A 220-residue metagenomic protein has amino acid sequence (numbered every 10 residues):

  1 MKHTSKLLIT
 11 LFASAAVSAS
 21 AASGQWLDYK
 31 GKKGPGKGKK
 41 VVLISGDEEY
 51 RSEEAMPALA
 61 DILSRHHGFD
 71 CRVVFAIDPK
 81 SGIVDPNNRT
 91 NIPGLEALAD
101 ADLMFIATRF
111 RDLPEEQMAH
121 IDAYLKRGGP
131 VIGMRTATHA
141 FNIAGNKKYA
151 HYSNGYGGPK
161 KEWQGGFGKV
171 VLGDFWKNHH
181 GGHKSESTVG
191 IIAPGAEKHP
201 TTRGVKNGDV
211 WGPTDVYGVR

Functional and structural regions predicted by a protein language model:
M1-I9: Bacterial N-terminal signal peptides that target proteins for export
T4, S18-A21: Mature, extracytoplasmic segments of signal peptide-bearing proteins
I9-S18: Bacterial N-terminal signal peptides
S23, L27-Y29, L43-I44, E48-F141: Helical hinge/lid and interdomain linker segments adjacent to catalytic or ligand-binding clefts that mediate domain
W26, S64, D70, N87-R89 (+3 more regions): Catalytic beta-strand/loop cores that center a nucleophilic Ser/Cys/Thr and support acyl-enzyme chemistry
G34-P35: Short, flexible hinge/linker loops that cap or flank conserved catalytic cores
K39: Nucleotide donor/acceptor-binding cores
I106, F110-G204: A glycine-rich, often tryptophan-bearing local segment used as a flexible ligand/cofactor-contacting loop or short
